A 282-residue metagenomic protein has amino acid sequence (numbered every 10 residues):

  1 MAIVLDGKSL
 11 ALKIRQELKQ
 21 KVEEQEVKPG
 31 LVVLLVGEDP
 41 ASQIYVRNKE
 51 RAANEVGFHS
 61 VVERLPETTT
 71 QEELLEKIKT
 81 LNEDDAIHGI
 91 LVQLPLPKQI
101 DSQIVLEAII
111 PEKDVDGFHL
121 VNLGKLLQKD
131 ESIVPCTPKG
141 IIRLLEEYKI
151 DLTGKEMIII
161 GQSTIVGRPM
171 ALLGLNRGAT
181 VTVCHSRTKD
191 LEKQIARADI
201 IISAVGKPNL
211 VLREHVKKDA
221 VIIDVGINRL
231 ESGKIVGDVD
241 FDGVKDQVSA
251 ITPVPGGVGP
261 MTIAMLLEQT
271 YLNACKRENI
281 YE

Functional and structural regions predicted by a protein language model:
M1-V27: Positively charged, low-complexity intrinsically disordered leader regions
P29-L31, E156-M157: Conserved hydrophobic helix-helix packing surfaces used for dimerization/oligomerization
V36-E50, S132-V221, K234-D242: Glycine-rich phosphate/diphosphate-binding loop of Rossmann-like nucleotide-binding domains
A53-E67, V181-V183: Short beta-strand elements in bilobed, periplasmic/extracellular small-molecule ligand-binding domains
E73-D85: Short, well-structured alpha-helical segments in soluble
A86-L96, D101-I104, R197-L230: Glycine-rich phosphate-binding loop
V92-L152: Anion-binding alpha/beta catalytic cores of soluble intermediary-metabolism enzymes, centered on
S102-H119, L123, G226-R277: Rossmann-fold NAD(P)-binding glycine/threonine-rich loop
